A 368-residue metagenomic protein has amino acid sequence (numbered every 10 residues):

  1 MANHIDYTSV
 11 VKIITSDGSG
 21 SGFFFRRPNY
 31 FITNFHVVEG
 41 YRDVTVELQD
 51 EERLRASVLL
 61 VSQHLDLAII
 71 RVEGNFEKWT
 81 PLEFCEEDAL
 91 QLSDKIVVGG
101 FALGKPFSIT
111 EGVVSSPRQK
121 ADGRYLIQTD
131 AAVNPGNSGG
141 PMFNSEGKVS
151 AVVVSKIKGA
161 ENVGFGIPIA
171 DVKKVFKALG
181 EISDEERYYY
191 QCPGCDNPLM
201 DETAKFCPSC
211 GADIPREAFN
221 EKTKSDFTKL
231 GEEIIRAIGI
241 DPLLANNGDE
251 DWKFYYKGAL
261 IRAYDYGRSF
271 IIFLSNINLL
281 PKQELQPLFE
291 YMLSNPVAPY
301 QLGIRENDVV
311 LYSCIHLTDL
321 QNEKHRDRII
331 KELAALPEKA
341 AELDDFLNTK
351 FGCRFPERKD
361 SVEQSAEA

Functional and structural regions predicted by a protein language model:
M1-N3, A102, V152-A218: C-terminal cap/linker of serine protease catalytic domains
T8, K12-S19, F24-G99, G104-F107 (+1 more regions): Conserved active-site neighborhood of the chymotrypsin/trypsin-like protease fold
F23, A132-V153: Catalytic nucleophile loop of clan PA
N34-E39, T110-G112, P135, A151-G159 (+1 more regions): Short beta->alpha transition motifs characteristic of CBS
A218-Q286: Long, charge-rich boundary regions
F270-C314: Short, internal acidic amphipathic alpha-helical interface segments that mediate docking to partner proteins
Q301-E338: A short, solvent-exposed beta-edge/loop patch
F346-A368: Short, highly charged C-terminal tails/helix-capping segments
